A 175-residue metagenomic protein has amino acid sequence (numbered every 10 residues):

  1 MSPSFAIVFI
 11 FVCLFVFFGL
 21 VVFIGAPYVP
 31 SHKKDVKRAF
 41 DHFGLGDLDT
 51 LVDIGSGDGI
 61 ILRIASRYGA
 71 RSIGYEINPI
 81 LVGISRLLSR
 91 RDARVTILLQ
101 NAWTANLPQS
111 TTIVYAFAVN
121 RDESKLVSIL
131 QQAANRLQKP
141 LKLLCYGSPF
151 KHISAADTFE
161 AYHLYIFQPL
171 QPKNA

Functional and structural regions predicted by a protein language model:
M1-G46: S-adenosyl-L-methionine
D47-G57: Conserved class I S-adenosyl-L-methionine
D58-A70: Conserved SAM-binding loop of SAM-dependent methyltransferases across substrates and taxa, primarily the Class I
R71-E76: Conserved SAM-binding motif I beta-strand of class I
S85-R86: Conserved SAM-binding loop
D92-A102: Conserved SAM-binding strand-loop segment of SAM-dependent methyltransferases
R121-A134: A short, conserved alpha-helix within the catalytic core of class I
Q138-P149: Conserved beta-strand signature within the Rossmann-like core of class I S-adenosyl-L-methionine
